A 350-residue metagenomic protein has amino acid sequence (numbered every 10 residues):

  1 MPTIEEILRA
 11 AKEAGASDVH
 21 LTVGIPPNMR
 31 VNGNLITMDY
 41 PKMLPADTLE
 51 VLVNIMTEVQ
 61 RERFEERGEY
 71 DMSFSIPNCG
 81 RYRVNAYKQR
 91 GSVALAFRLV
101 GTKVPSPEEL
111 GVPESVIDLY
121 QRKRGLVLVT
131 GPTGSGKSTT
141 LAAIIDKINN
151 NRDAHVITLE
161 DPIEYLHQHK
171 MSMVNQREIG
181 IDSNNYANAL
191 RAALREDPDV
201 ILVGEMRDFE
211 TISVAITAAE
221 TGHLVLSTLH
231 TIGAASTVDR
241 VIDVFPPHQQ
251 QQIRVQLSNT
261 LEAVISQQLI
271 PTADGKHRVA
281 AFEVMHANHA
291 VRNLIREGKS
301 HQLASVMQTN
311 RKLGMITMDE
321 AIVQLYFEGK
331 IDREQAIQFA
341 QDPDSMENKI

Functional and structural regions predicted by a protein language model:
M1-I350: Short, flexible helix-loop junctions that flank or precede catalytic/ligand sites
